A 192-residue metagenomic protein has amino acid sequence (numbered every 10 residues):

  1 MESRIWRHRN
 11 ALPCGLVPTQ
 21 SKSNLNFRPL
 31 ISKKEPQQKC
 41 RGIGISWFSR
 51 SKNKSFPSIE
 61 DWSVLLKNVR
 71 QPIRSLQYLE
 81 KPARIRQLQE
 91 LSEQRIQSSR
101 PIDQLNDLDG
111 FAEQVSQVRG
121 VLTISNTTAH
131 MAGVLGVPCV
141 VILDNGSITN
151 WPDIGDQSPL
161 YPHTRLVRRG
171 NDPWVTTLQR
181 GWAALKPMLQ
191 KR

Functional and structural regions predicted by a protein language model:
M1-R192: Catalytic machinery of carbohydrate-active enzymes, primarily nucleotide-sugar-dependent glycosyltransferases
